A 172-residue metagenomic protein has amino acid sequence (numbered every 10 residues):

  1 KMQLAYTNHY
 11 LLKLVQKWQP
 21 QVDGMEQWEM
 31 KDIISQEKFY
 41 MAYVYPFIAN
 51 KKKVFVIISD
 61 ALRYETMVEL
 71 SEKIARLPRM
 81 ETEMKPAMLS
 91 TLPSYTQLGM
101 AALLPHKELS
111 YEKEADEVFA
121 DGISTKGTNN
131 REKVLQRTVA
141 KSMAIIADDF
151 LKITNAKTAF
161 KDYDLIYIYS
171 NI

Functional and structural regions predicted by a protein language model:
K1-P20, E72, L89-I172: His/Asp/Glu-rich, glycine-adjacent segments that coordinate divalent cations and/or stabilize oxyanion chemistry on
Q19-Y40: Glycine-rich phosphate-binding "P-loop"
I34-Q36, E81-E83, A144-D148: A short linear-motif detector with a strong N-terminal bias
Q36-K53, T158-A159: A short acidic-Thr-Gly-centered motif at the start of a beta-strand
K38-A42, P46, A61, T91 (+2 more regions): Residue-level preference for alpha-helix termini and adjacent loops
K51-L70, L103, I166-N171: Beta-strand elements within well-structured catalytic alpha/beta cores of enzymes that handle phosphate/sulfate esters
L70-L77: Short secondary-structure boundary/capping segments
R79-L92: Flexible phosphate/Mg2+-sensing switch loops adjacent to catalytic phosphate-binding sites
